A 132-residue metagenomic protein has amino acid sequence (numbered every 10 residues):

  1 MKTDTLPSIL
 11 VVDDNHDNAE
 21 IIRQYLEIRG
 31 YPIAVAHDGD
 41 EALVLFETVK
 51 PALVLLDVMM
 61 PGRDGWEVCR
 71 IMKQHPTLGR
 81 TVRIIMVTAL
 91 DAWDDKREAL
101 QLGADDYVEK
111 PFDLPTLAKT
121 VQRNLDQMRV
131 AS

Functional and structural regions predicted by a protein language model:
E20-I28: Charged docking surfaces used in two-component/phosphorelay signaling
R23, E67, D91-D106, K119: Alpha4 helix (beta4-alpha4-beta5 surface) of REC/receiver domains from two-component response regulators
G30-H37, L45: Short hydrophobic/Thr-rich beta-strand motif most characteristic of the beta2 strand and flanking loop of CheY-like
H37-E41, D64-R70: Acidic catalytic/metal-coordinating carboxylates
V49-L55: Active-site beta3 strand of CheY-like receiver
M60: Receiver (REC) domain active-site loop signature in two-component systems and cognate sites in sensor histidine kinases
F112-V121: C-terminal output helix
